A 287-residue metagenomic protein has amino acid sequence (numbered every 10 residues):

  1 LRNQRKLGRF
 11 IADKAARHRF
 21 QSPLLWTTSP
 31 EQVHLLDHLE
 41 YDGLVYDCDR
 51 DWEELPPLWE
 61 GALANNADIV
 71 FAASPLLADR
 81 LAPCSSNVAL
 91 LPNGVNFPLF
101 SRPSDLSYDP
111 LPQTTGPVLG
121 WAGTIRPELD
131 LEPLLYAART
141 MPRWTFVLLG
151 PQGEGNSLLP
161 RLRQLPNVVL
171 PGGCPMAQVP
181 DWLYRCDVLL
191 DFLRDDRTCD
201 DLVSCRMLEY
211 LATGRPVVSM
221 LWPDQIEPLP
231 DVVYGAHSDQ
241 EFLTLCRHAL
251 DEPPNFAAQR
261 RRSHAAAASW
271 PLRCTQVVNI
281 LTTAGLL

Functional and structural regions predicted by a protein language model:
R9-K14, H38, D51-V70, L77-R80: Membrane-proximal helix-turn-helix segments that form the acceptor-binding/catalytic region of lipid-linked
R17-R19, S104-V118, T283: Nucleotide-sugar donor-binding and catalytic loop/hinge architecture of NDP-sugar-dependent glycosyltransferases
L76, G94, P103: Carbohydrate-associated surface elements
L111-L129, L134-A138, V147-L149: Conserved donor-binding/catalytic core segment of Leloir-type glycosyltransferases
G116, G150, N156-D181: Nucleotide-activated donor-binding/catalytic signature segment of Leloir-type glycosyltransferases, i.e., the conserved
L129, A177-W182, L189-L211, S219-P228: Nucleotide-sugar-dependent
V232-Q240, H248-P254: Conserved acidic donor-binding segment of nucleotide-sugar-dependent glycosyltransferases
P254-T283: A charged, aromatic-enriched C-terminal amphipathic alpha-helix characteristic of glycosyltransferases across folds
